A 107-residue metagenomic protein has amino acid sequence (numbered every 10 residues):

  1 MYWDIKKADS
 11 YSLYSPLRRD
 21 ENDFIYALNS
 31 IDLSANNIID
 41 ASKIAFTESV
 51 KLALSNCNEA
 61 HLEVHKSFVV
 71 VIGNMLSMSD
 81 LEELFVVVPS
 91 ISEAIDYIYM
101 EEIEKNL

Functional and structural regions predicted by a protein language model:
Y2-L107: Amphipathic, Lys/Arg-enriched alpha-helical "gate/interface" segment within cytosolic domains that mediates
